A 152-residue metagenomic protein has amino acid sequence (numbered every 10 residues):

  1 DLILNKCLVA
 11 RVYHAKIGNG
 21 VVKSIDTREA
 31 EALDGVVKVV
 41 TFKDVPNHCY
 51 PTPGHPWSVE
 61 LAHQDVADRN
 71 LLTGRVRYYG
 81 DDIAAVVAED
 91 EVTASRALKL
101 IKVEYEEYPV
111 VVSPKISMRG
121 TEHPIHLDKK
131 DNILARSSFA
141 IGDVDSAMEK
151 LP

Functional and structural regions predicted by a protein language model:
D1-R136, S146, K150-P152: Flexible, low-hydrophobicity surface segments
A140: Segments that shape or occlude catalytic/ligand-binding pockets
